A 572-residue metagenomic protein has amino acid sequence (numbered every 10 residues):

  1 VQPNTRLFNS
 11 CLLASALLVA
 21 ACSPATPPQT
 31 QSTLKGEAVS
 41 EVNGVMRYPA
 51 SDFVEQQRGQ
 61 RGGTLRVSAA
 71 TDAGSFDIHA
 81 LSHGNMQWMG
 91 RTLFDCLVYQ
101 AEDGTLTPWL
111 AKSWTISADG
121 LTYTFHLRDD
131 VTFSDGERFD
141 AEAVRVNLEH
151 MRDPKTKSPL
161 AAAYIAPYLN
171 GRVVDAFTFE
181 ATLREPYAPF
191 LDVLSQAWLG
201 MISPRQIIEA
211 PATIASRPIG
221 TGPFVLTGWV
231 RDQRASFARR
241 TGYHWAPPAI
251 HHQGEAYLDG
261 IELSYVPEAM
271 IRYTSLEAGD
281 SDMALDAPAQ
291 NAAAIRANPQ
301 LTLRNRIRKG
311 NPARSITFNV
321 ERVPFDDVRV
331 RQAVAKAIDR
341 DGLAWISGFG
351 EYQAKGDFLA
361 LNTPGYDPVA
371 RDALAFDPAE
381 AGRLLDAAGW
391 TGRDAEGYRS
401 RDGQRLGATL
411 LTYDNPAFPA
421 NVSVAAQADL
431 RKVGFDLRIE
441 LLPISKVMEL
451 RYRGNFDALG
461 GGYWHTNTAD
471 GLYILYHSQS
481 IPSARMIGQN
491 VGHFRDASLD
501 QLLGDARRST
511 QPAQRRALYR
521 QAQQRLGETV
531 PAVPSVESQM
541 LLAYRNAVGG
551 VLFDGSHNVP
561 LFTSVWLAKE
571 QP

Functional and structural regions predicted by a protein language model:
T26-L34, E185-A188, P218-I219, V230-A235 (+4 more regions): Detector for C-terminal structural segments
T26-P27, V42, N170-R172, T227-A238 (+5 more regions): Extracellular/periplasmic solute-recognition and catalytic clefts
S40-V54, G63-A118, E149, I219 (+1 more regions): N-terminal lobe/hinge region of extracytoplasmic solute-binding protein
R66, D140-N147, A176-T182, G222-P223 (+9 more regions): Alpha-helical secondary-structure segments
A101-T105, S195-E262, M270-I271, D367 (+2 more regions): Gly/Pro-rich hinge or "lid" segments in bacterial periplasmic/extracellular proteins
K112-K157, E180-T182, R272, P324-D326: Aromatic- and charge-enriched surface segment that lines or borders ligand/interaction sites
H126, A161-Q206, P223-V230: Surface-exposed binding/hinge segments that line and control ligand-binding clefts or catalytic entry sites
A215, W245-A294, V424-A428, G434-R438 (+1 more regions): Ligand-site clamp/hinge motif
